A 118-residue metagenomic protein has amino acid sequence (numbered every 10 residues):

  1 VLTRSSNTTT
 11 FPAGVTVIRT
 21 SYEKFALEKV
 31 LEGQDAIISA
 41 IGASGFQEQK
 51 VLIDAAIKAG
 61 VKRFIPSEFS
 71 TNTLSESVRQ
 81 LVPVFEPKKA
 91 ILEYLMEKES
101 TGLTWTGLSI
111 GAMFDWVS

Functional and structural regions predicted by a protein language model:
V1-L2, I37, L52, F64 (+2 more regions): Structural signal for hydrophobic/aromatic residues that build the beta-strand cores of folded beta-sheet domains
L2-V15, K24-F25, F46-Q47, A59 (+1 more regions): Oxidoreductase cofactor-interface core, primarily capturing Rossmann-like NAD(P)-dependent enzymes
R19-S21: Conserved acidic residues
L31-A40, I65: N-terminal Rossmann-like NAD(P) cofactor-binding module of classical short-chain dehydrogenase/reductase
I41, E68, S109: Glycine-rich, histidine-containing beta strand-loop boundary motifs that form or position
S44-L52: Beta-loop-alpha module in the N-terminal Rossmann-like domain of NAD(P)-dependent dehydrogenases, especially those
A55-T71: ADP-ribose/adenylate-binding Rossmann-like module
